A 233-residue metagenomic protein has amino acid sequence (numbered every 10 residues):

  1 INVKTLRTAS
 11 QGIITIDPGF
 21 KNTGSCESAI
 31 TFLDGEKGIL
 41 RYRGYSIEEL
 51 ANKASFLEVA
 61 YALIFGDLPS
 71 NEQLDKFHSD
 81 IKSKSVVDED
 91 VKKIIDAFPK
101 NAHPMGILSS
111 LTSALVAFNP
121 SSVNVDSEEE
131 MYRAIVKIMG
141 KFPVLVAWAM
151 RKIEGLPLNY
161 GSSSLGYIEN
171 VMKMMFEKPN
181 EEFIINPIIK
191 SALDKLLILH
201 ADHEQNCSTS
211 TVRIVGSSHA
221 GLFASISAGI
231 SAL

Functional and structural regions predicted by a protein language model:
I1-A232: Hydrophobic alpha-helical bundle cores within soluble ligand-binding/oligomerization subdomains
